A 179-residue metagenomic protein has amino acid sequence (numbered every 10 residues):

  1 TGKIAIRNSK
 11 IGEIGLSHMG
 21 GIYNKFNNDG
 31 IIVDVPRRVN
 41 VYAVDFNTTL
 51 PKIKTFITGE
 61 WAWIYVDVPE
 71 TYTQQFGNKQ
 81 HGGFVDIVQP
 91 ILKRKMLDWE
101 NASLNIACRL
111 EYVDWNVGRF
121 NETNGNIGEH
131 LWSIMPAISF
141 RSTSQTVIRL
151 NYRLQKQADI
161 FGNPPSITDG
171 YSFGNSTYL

Functional and structural regions predicted by a protein language model:
T1-R7: Internal, glycine-rich beta/alpha segment that forms the wall or movable "lid" of small-molecule/cofactor binding
N8-L179: Outer-membrane beta-barrel pore domains
